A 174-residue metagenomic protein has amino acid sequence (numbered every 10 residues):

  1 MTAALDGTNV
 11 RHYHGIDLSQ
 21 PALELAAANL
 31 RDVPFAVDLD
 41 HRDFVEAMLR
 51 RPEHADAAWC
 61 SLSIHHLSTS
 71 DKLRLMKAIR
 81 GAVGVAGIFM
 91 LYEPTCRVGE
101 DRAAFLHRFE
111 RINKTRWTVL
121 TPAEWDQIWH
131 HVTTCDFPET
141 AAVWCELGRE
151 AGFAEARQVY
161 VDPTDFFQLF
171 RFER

Functional and structural regions predicted by a protein language model:
M1-A47: Class I SAM-dependent methyltransferase SAM/SAH-binding core
L49-A58: A short acidic, Gly/Pro-enriched loop at the edge of an enzyme's catalytic core that lines a small-molecule cofactor
W59, M90: A conserved beta-strand element that flanks and buttresses the S-adenosyl-L-methionine
L62-S63, E93: Short catalytic micro-motifs in class I SAM-dependent methyltransferases
H65-L67: A short His-aromatic
L73-V85: A short glycine-rich, Lys/Arg-flanked "PGG" loop and its adjoining helix->strand segment in the class I
Y92-A151, R157-Q158: C-terminal alpha-helical "lid/dimerization" subdomain adjacent to the S-adenosyl-L-methionine
L147-R174: Core SAM-dependent methyltransferase catalytic element
